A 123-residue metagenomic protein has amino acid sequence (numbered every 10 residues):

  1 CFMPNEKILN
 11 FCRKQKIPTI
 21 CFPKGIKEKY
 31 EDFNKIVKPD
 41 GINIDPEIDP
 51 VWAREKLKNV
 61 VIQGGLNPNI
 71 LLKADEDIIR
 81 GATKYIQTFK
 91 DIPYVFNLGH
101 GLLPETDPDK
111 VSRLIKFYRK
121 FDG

Functional and structural regions predicted by a protein language model:
C1-G123: Active-site loop segments of alpha/beta catalytic cores
